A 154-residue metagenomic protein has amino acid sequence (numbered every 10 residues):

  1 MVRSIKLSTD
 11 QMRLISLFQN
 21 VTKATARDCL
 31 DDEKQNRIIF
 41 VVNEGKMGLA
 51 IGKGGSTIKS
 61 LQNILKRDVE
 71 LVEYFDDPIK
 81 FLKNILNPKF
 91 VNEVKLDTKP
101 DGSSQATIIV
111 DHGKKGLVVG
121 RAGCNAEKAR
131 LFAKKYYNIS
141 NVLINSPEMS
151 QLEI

Functional and structural regions predicted by a protein language model:
M1-I154: RNA-contacting regions in translation and RNA-metabolism proteins, encompassing KH/S1 modules where present
